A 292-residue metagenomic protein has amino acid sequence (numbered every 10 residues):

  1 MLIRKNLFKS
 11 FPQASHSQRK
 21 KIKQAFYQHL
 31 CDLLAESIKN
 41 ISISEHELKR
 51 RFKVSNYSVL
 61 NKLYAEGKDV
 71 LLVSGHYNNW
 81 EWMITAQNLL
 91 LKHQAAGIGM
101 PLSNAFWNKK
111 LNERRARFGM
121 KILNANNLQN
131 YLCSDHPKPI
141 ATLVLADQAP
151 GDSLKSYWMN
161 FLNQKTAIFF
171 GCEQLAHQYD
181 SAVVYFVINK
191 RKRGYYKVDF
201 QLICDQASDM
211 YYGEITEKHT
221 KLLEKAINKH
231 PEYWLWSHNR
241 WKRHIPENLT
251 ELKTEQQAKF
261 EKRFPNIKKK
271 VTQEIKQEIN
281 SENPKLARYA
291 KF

Functional and structural regions predicted by a protein language model:
M1-S74, N108-E113, G119, F264-F292: Membrane-anchoring hydrophobic helices of lipid-metabolizing enzymes
R4, I84, L111, C172 (+1 more regions): Generic structural marker for isolated residues within well-ordered, non-membrane alpha-helices of soluble domains
K21-Q24, K62, L90, N126-F292: Non-catalytic C-terminal accessory region of glycerolipid acyltransferases and related lyso-lipid remodeling enzymes
L30-A35, S58, M83-T85, Q94 (+5 more regions): A broad, low-specificity signal for short, low-complexity segments enriched in glycine/proline and polar/charged
K49, V73, M100-P101, L162 (+1 more regions): A generic secondary-structure micro-motif detector that highlights 1-2 residue hydrophobic/ambivalent hotspots embedded
R50-V54, N104, I122-A125, K165-T166 (+1 more regions): A conditional alpha-helix N-cap/helix-loop micro-motif detector
E66-N126, G151-Y157: Catalytic core of membrane glycerolipid acyltransferases/transacylases, capturing the structured, soluble-facing
